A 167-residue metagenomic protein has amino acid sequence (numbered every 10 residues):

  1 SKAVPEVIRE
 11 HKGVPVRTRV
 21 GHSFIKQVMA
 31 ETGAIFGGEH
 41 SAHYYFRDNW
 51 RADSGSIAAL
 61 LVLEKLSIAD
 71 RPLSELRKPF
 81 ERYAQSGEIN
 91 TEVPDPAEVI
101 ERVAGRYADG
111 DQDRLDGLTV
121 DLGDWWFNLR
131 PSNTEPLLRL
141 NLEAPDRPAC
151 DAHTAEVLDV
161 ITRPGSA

Functional and structural regions predicted by a protein language model:
S1-A167: Phosphate-binding and adjacent anionic-ligand microenvironments
